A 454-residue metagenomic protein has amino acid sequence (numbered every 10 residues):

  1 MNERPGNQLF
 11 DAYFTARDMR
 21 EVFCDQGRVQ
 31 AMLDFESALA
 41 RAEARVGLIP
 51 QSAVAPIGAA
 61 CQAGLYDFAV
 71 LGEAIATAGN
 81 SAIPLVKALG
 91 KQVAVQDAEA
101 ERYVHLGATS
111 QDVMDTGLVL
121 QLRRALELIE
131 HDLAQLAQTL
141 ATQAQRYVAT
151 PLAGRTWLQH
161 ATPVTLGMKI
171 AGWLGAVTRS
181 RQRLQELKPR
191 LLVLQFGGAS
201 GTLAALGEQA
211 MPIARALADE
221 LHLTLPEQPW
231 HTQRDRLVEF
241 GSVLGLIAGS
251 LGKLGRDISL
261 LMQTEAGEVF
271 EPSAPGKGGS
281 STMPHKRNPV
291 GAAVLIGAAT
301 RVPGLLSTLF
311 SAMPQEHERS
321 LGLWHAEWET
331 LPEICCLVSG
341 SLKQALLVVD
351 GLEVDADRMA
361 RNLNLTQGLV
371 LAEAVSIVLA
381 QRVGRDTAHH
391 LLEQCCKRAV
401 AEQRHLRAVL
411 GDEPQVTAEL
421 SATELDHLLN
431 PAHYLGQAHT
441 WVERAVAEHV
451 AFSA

Functional and structural regions predicted by a protein language model:
N2-L203, Q209-A216, K277-G279, V290-V294 (+3 more regions): A helix-coil-helix interface module used to build multimeric assemblies and to scaffold catalytic/cofactor sites
G47, L295, V338, A388: Residue-level signal for inorganic ion chemistry
Q121, M168, V238-L246, A374-R382: Short, well-ordered beta-strand elements within core beta-sheets of diverse protein domains
Q145-G167, V269-G279, H285-K286, H317-A326 (+2 more regions): Glycine-rich cofactor-pocket loops
P212-H231: A short, charged helix-loop
Q233-E268, G276-L337: A conserved active-site cap/scaffold subdomain adjacent to cofactor or substrate pockets
R301-R385, L391: Long, amphipathic alpha-helical stalk/connector segments used for oligomerization, subunit docking, or mechanical
G351-Q415, E419, L435, T440-A447 (+1 more regions): C-terminal alpha-helical interaction appendages
